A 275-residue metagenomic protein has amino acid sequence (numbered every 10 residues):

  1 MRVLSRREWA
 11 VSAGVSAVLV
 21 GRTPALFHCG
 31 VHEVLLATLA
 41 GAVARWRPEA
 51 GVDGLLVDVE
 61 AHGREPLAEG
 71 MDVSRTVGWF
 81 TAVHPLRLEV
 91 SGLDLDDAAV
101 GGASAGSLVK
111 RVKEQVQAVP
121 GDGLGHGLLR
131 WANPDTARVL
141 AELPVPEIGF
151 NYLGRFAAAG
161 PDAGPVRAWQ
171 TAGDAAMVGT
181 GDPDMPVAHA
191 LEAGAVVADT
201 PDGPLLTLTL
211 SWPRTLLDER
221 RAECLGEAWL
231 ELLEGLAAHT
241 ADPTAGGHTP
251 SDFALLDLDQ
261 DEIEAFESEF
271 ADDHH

Functional and structural regions predicted by a protein language model:
M1-H28: Flexible, P/S/T/G-rich "lid" or insertion loops adjacent to the active sites of thioester-utilizing
M1-S5, L258-H275: Short amphipathic alpha-helices and their capping loops
S5-R7, A82, P146-I148, H189-L191 (+1 more regions): Change "...and in nucleic-acid phosphodiester-cleaving endonucleases..." to "...and in nucleic-acid processing enzymes
E8-A10, R87, G194, S211: Generic structural detector for well-ordered beta-strands
R22-L36, W46-T180, G246-P250, F266 (+1 more regions): His-Asp-centered acyl/peptidyl-transfer active-site segments
C29, A42-W46, Q115-V119, T215 (+1 more regions): Short alpha-helical functional segments enriched in proximate histidine and acidic residues
D53-E60, D94-V109, G127, D182-L255: Extended, hydrophobic beta-loop-alpha segments that form or line the acyl/peptidyl-thioester binding and transfer paths
